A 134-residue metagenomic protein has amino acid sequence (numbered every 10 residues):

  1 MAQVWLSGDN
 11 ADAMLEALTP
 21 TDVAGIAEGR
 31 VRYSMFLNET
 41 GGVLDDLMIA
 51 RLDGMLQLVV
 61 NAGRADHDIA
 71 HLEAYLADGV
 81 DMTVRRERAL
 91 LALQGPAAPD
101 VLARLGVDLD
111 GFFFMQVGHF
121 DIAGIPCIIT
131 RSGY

Functional and structural regions predicted by a protein language model:
M1-Y134: Basic, glycine/lysine-rich polyanion-binding surfaces/domains
